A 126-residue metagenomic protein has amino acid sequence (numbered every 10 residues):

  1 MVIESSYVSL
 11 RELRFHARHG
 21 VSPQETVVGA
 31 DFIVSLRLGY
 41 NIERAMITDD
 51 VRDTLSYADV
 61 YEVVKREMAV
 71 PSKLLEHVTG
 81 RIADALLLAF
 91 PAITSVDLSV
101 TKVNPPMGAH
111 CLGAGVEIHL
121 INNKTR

Functional and structural regions predicted by a protein language model:
M1-R126: N-terminal, polar/charged subdomain of small-to-medium soluble alpha/beta proteins
